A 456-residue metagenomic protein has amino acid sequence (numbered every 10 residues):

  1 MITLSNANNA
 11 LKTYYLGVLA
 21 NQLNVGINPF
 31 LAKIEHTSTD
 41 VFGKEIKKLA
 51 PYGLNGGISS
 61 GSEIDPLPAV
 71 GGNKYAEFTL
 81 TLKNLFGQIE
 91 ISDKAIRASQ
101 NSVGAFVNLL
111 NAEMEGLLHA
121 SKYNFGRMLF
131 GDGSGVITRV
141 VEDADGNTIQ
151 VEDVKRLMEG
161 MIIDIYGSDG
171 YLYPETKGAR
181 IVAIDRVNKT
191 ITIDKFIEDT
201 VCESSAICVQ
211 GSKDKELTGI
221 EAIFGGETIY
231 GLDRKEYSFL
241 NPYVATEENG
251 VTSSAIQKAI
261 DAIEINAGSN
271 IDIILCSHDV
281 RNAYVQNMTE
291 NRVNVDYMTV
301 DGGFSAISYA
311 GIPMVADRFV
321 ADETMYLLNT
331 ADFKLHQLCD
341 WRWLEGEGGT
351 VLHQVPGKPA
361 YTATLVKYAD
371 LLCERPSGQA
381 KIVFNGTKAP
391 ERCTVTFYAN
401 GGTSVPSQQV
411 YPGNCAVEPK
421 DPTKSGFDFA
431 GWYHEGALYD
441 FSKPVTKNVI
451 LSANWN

Functional and structural regions predicted by a protein language model:
M1-L54, G71-N73, E77-A389: Core alpha/beta structural scaffold of self-assembling particle/tube/pore-forming proteins
G56-S59, S404-P406: Short, solvent-exposed loop/turn elements at domain surfaces
P390-N456: Secondary-structure capping and domain/repeat boundary segments
